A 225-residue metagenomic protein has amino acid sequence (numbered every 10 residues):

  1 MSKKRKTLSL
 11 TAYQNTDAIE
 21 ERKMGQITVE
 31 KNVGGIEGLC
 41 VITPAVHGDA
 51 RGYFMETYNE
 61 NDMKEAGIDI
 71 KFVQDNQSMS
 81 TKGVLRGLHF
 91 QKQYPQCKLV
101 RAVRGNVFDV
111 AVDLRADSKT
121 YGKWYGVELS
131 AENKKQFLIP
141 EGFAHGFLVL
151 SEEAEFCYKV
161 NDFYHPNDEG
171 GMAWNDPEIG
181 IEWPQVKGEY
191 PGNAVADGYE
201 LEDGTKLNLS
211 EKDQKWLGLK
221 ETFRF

Functional and structural regions predicted by a protein language model:
K3-E132, S151-E153, V160-F225: Non-catalytic, conserved peripheral segments adjacent to functional cores
F137, H145-L150, Y158: Short beta-strand His + acidic residue motifs that chelate non-heme Fe in jelly-roll/DSBH and cupin folds
